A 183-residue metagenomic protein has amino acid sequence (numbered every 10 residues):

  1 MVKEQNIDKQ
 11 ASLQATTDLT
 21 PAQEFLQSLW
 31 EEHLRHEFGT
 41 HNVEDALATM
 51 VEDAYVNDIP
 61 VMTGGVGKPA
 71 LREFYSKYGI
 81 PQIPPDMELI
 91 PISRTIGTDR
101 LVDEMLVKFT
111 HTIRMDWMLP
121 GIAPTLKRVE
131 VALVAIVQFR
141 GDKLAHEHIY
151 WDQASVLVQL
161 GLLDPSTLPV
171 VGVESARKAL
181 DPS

Functional and structural regions predicted by a protein language model:
V2-S183: C-terminal and inter-domain tail/linker signature
